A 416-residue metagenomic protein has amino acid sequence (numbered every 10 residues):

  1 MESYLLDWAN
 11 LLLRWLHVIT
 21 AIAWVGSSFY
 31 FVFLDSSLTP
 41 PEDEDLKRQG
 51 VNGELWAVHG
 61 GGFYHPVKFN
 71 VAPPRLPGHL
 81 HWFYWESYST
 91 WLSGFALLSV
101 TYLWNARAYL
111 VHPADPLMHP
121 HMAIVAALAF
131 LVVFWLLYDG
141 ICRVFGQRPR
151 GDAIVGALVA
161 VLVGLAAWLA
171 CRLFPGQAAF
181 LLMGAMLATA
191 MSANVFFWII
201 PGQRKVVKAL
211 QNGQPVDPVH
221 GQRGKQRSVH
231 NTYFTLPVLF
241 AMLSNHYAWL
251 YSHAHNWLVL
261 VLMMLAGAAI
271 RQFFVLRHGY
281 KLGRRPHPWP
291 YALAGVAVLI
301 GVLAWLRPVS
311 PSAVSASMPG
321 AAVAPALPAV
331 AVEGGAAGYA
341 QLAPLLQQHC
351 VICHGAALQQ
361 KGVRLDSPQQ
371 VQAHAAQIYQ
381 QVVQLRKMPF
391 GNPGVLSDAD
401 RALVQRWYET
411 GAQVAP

Functional and structural regions predicted by a protein language model:
L5, H65-F83, D217-G221: Cytosolic juxtamembrane amphipathic/interface segments immediately preceding and feeding into a transmembrane helix
W15-E44, M186-G202: Hydrophobic alpha-helical membrane-embedded segments
S28-A72: Membrane-interface amphipathic/juxtamembrane segments adjacent to transmembrane helices
G61, R75, F95, Y102 (+2 more regions): Aromatic- and Gly/Pro-enriched helix-to-coil junctions and flexible linker segments
S87-R107, A166-L181, F234-H253: Alpha-helical transmembrane segments and their membrane-interface junctions in multi-pass membrane proteins
L103-H220: Long, contiguous internal "core" modules enriched in hydrophobic/ aromatic residues
V132-G140, W198, A266-L276, I300-R307: Alpha-helical transmembrane segments
R148-A157, S252-N256, Y280-V296: Membrane-interfacial entry segments at the cytosolic side of transmembrane helices
